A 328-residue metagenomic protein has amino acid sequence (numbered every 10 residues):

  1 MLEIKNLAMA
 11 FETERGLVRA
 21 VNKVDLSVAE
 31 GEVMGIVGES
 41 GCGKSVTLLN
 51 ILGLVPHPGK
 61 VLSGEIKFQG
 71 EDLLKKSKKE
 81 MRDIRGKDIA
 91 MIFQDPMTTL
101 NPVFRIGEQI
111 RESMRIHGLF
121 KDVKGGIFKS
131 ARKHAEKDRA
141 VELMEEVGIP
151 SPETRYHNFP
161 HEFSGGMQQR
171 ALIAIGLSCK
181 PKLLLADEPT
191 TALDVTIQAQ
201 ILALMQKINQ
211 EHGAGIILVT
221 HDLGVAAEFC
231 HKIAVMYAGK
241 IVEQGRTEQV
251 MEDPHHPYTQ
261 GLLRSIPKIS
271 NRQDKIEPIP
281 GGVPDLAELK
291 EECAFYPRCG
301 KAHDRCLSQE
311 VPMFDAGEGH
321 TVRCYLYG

Functional and structural regions predicted by a protein language model:
M1, A10-K23, E30, L54-K60 (+4 more regions): A short, flexible loop at the N-terminus of ABC-type nucleotide-binding domains that lies
V37-G38: The feature captures the beta-strand-to-loop junction immediately N-terminal to the Walker
G53, L185-P189, L193-D274: P-loop NTP-binding/switch modules centered on Walker-like glycine-rich loops
V61-D72: Conserved ABC transporter NBD signature motif
P150-E153, R246-G328: Short catalytic/signature loops enriched in Gly
N158-F163, M167: Conserved ABC ATPase signature
S178-K182: A short, proline-enriched helix->beta-strand linker immediately N-terminal to the Walker B motif in ABC-type P-loop
